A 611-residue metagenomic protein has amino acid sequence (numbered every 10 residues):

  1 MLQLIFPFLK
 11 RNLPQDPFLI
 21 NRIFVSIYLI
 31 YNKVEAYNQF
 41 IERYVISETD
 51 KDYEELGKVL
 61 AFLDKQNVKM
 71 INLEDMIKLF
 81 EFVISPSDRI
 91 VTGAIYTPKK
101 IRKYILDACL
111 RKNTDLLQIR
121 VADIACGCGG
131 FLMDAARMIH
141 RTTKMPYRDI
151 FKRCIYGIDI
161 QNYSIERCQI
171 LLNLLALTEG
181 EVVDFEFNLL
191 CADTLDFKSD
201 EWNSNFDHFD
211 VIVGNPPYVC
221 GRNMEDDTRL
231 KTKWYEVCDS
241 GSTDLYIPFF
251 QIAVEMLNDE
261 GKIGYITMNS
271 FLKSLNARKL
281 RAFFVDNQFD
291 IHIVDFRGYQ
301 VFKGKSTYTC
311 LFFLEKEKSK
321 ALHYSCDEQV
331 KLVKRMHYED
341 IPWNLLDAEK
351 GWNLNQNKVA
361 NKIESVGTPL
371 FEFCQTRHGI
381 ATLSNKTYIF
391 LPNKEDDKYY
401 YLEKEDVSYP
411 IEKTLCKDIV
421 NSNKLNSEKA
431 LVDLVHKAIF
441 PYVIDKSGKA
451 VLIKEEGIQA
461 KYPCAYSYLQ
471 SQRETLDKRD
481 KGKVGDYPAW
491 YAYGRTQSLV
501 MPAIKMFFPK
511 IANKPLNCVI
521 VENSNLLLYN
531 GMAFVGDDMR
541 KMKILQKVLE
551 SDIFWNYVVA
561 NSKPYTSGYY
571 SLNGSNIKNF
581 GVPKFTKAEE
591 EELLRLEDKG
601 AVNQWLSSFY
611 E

Functional and structural regions predicted by a protein language model:
M1-R167, F197-K198, P216, Y246 (+2 more regions): Class I S-adenosyl-L-methionine
K33, T49, E315-S319, D537-R540: Short loop segments at secondary-structure junctions
E35-E54, R335-E349, K424-A450, I520-E522: Short, compositionally biased low-complexity segments
I71, I77, M133-A135, I212-N223 (+1 more regions): Active-site-adjacent "gating/activation" loops or surface patches in catalytic cores
K100, M133, I160, I165 (+4 more regions): Signature of N6-adenine DNA methyltransferases within the class I
I119, R153, D210, I291 (+1 more regions): Conserved acidic residues
C154, E186-N188, H292: Conserved beta-strand segments of alpha/beta enzyme cores
N361-E591, K599-F609: Polybasic, glycine- and aromatic-enriched phosphate-binding surface used to engage nucleic acids
